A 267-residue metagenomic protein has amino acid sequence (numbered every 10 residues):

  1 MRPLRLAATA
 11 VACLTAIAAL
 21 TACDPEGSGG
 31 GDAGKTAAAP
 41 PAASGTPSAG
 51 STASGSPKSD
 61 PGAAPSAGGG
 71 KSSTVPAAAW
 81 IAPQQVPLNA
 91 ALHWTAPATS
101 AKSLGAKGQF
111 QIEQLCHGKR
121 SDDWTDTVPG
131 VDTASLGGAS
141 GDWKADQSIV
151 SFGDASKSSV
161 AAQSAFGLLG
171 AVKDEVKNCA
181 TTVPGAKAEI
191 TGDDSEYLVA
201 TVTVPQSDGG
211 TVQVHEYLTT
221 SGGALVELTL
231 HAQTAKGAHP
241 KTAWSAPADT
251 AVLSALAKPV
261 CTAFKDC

Functional and structural regions predicted by a protein language model:
M1-T21: Sec-dependent bacterial lipoprotein signal peptides
L20-W80, C261-T262, C267: N-terminal low-complexity, Pro/Thr-rich disordered segments that flank secretion/membrane-targeting signals
A33-T36, D142, S221: Short, solvent-exposed loop/turn segments at the edges of secondary structure
T74, V86, W94-A96: Terminal domain-start segments
A82, V86-L88: Long, low-complexity, Ser/Thr/Gly/Pro-rich intrinsically disordered segments that act as flexible linkers and assembly
A90-H215, A238-C267: A small/polar (G/S/T-enriched), proline-flanked helix-loop surface module common in exported/cell-envelope proteins
G209-G237: Short, well-structured beta-strand
